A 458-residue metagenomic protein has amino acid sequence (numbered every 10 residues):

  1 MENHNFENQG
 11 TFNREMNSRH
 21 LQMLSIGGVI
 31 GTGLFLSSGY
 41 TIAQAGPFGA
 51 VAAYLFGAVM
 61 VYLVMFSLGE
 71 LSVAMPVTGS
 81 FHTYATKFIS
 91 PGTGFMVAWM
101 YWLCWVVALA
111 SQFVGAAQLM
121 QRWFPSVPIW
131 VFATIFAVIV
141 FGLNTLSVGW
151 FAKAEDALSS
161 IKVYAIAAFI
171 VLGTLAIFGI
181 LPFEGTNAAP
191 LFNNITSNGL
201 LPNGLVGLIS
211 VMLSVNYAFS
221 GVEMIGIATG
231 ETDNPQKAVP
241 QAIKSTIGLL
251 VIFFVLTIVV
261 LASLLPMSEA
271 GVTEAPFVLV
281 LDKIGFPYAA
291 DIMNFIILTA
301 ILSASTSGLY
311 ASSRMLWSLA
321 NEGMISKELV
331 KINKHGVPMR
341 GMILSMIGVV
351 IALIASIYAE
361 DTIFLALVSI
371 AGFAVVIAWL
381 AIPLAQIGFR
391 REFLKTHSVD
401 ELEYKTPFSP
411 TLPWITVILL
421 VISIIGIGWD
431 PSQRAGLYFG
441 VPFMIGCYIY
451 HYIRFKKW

Functional and structural regions predicted by a protein language model:
M1, N8, H82-K87, G92 (+7 more regions): Helix-loop-helix connectors at the membrane interface of multi-pass transporters/channels
M1-G39, A43-F48, Y62-F66, T78 (+4 more regions): Membrane-interface "cap" regions at the ends of multi-pass membrane proteins
E7-N13, V51, P125-P128, S160-F295: Helix-loop-helix junctions that connect adjacent transmembrane segments in multi-pass membrane transporters
A52-A53, Y62-T145, W150, I170 (+2 more regions): Hydrophobic transmembrane alpha-helices that form the core helical bundles of multi-pass secondary transporters
T83, S90, Q121-R122, I195-N198 (+3 more regions): TM-loop-TM module centered on a large, flexible mid-protein loop between adjacent transmembrane helices in multi-pass
A117, V131-A189, F219-S220, I243-K244 (+3 more regions): Membrane-interface loop-to-helix entry segments
L143, I166-L172, L316, S369-V399 (+2 more regions): Hydrophobic alpha-helical segments of multi-pass membrane transport proteins
A157-L158, E328-M339, W379-P431: C-terminal membrane-solvent junction of multi-pass transporters and transport-like membrane proteins
